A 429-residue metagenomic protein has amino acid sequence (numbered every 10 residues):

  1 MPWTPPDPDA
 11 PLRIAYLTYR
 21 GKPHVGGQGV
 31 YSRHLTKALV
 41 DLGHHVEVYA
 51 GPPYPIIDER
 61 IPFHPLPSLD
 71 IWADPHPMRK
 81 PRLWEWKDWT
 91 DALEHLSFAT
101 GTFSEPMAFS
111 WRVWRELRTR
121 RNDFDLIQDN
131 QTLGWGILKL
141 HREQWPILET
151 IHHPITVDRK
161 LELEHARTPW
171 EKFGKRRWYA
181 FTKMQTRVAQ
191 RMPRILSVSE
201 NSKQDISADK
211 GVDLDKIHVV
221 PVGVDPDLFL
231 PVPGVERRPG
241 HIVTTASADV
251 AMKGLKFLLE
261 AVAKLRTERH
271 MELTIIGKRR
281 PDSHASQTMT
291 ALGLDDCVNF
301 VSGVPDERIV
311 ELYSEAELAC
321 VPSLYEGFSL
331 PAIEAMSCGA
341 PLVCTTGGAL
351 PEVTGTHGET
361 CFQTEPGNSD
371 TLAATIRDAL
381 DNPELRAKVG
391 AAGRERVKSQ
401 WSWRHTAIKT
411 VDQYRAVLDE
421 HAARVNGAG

Functional and structural regions predicted by a protein language model:
H76-G101, H141-T186: Acceptor-binding helix/loop patch of EC 2.4 sugar-transfer enzymes, predominantly nucleotide-sugar-dependent
N201, G223: Carbohydrate-associated surface elements
V235-V262: Conserved donor-binding/catalytic core segment of Leloir-type glycosyltransferases
A285-E307: Nucleotide-activated donor-binding/catalytic signature segment of Leloir-type glycosyltransferases, i.e., the conserved
G303, E311-A316: Short alpha-helical donor nucleotide-sugar binding micro-motif in glycosyltransferases
L324: Aromatic "clamp/platform" in nucleotide-sugar-dependent glycosyltransferases that forms part of the donor/acceptor
P341-C344: Short hydrophobic beta-strand element within catalytic cores of glycosyltransferases and related nucleotide-activated
T356, C361-S369, D378-E384: Conserved acidic donor-binding segment of nucleotide-sugar-dependent glycosyltransferases
